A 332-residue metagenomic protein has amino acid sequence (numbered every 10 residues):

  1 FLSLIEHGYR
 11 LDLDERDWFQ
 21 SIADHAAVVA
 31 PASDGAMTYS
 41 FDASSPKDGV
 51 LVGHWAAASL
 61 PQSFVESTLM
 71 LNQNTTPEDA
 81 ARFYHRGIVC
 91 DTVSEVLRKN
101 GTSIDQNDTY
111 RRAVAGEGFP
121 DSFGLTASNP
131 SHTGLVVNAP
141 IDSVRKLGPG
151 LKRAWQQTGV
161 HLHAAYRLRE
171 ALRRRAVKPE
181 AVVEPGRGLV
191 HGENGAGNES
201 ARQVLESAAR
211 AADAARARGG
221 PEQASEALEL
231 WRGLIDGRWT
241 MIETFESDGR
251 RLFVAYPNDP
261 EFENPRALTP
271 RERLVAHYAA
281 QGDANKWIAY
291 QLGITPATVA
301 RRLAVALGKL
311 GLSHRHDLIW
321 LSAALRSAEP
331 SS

Functional and structural regions predicted by a protein language model:
F1-A154, T158-A165: Regulatory input/activation interfaces that engage signals or partners
L13-D17, G35, S40-A43, V136-P270 (+5 more regions): Linker/hinge segments immediately adjacent to helix-turn-helix/homeobox DNA-binding domains
A115, Y290, G308: Short polybasic/polar patches that bind polyanions
T298-V299, L312: Short alpha-helical segments used as structural interaction elements across diverse proteins
R302-V305: Residues within the DNA-recognition helix of helix-turn-helix
L307-S332: Basic, Lys/Arg-enriched C-terminal extension of HTH/homeodomain DNA-binding domains
